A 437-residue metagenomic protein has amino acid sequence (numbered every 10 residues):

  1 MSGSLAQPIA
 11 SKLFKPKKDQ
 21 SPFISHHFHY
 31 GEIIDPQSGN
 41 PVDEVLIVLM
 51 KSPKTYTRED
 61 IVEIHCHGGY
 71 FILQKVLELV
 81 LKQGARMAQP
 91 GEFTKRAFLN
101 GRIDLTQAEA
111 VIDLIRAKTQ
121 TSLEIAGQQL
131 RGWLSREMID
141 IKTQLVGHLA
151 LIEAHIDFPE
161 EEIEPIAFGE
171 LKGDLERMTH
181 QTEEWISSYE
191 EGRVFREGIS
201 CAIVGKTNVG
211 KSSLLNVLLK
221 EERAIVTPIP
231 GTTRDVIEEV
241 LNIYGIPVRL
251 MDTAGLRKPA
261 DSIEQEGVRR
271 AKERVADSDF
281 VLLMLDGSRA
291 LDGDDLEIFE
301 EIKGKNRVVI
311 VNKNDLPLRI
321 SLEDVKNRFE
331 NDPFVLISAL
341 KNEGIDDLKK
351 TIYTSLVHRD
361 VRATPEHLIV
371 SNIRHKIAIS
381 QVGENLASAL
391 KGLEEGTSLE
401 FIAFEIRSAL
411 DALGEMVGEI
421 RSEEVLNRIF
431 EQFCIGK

Functional and structural regions predicted by a protein language model:
M1-E124, Q128, G132, V308: A glycine-rich (often HGG/GG-containing) alpha/beta subdomain
G3-S4, K51-T55, G69-F71, I103-L105 (+4 more regions): Conserved nucleotide-binding/hydrolysis micro-motifs of P-loop NTPases
F28-K51, G231-P259, R274-F280, M284: Switch I (G2) and immediately adjacent beta-strands of P-loop GTPase domains
S38-V42, K54-E59, G91, L105-T106 (+5 more regions): Short flexible coil/turn linkers enriched for glycine and charged/polar residues that connect secondary-structure
R86, P247-R249, P333: Conserved beta-strand segments of alpha/beta enzyme cores
L123-N242, P259-D261, A290-K437: C-terminal-of-GTPase-core extension/linker across diverse P-loop GTPases
P230, L256, E264-V268: Short alpha-helix of the ABC ATPase nucleotide-binding domain corresponding to the H-loop/switch region
E264-S288, S338: Inter-motif core of Ras-like GTPase G domains
